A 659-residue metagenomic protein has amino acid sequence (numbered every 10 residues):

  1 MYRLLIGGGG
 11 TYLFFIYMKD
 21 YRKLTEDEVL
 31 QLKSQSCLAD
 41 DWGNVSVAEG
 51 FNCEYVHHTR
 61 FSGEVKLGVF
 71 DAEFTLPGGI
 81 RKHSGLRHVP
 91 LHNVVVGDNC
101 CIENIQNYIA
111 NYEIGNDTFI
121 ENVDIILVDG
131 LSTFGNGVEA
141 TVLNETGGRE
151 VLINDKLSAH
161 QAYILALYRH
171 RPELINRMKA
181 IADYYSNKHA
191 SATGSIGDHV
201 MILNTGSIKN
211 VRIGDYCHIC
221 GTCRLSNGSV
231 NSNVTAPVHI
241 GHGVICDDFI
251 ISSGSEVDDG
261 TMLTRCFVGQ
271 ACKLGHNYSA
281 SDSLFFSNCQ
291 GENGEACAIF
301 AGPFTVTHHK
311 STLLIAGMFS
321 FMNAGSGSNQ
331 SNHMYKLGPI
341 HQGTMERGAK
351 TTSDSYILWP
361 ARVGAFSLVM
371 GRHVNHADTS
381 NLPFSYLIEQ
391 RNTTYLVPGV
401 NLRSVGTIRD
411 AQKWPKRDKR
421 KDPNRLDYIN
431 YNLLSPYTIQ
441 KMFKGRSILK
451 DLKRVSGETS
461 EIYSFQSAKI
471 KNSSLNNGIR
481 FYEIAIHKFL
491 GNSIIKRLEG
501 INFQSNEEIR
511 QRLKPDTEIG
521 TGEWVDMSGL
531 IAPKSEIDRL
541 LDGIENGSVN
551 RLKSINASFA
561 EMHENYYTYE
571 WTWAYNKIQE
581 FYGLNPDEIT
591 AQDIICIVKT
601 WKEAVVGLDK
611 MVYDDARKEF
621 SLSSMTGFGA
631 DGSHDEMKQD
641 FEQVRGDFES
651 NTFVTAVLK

Functional and structural regions predicted by a protein language model:
M1-Y17: N-terminal amphipathic/basic-hydrophobic helices that include classical n-h-c signal peptides and signal-anchor
Y17, L30-A39, V47-F70, F74-L86 (+6 more regions): Glycine-rich hexapeptide-repeat left-handed beta-helix
Y17-D27: Intrinsically disordered, low-structural-confidence terminal and linker regions
T25, L157-A159, P533: Short, solvent-exposed coil/turn linker segments
G79-R87, A182-L203: Right-handed parallel beta-helix
V123, Q390-K659: Long, compositionally biased intrinsically disordered regions
I196, V200, N204-I219, R224-T235 (+1 more regions): Core alpha-helical transmembrane segments of integral membrane proteins
